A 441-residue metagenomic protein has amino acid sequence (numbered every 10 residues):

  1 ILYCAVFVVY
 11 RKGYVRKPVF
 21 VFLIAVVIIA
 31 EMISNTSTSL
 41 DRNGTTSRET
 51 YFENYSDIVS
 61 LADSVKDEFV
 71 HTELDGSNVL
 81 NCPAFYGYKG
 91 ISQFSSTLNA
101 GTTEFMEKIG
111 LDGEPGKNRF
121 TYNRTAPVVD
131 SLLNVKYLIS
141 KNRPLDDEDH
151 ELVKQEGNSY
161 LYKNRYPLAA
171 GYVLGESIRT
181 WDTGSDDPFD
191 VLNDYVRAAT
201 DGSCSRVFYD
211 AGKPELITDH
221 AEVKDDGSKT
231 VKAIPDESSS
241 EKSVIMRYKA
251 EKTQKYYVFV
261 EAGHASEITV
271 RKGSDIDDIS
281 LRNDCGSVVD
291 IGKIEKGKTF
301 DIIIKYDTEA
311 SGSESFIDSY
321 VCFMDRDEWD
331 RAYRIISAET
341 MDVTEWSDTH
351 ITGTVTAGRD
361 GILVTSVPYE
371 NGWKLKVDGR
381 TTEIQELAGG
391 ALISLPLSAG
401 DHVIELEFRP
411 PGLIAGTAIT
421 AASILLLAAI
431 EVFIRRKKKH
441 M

Functional and structural regions predicted by a protein language model:
I1-K224, M246, S266, K272-I276 (+3 more regions): Conserved luminal/periplasmic juxtamembrane motif of membrane-embedded glycan-processing enzymes
P214-M441: Active-site-proximal, structured, solvent-exposed surfaces of multi-pass membrane proteins that position macromolecular
